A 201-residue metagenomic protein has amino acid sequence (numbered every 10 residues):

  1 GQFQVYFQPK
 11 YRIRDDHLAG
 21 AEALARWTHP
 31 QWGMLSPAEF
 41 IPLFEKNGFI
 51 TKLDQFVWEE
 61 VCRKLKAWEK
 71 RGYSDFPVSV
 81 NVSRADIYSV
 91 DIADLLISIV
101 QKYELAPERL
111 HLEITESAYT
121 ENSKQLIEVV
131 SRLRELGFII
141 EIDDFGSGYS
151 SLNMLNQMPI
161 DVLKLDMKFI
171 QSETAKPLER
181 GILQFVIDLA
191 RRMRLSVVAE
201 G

Functional and structural regions predicted by a protein language model:
G1-L43, N81, I142, A199: Active-site core of bacterial EAL-family cyclic-dinucleotide phosphodiesterase domains
Q2, G48-F49: Catalytic-site/binding-pocket detector for metal-dependent nucleotidyl cyclases and the c-di-GMP signaling machinery
I13-E22, F49-L126, E200-G201: Catalytic core of bacterial c-di-GMP phosphodiesterases, primarily the EAL and HD-GYP domains, capturing alpha-helical
A19, S36, D91-A93, N122-L126 (+3 more regions): Residues at alpha-helix caps and immediate loop-helix transition turns in enzyme cores, especially N- and C-cap
A38-P42, T51, I127, S131 (+1 more regions): Conserved long alpha-helical elements within nucleotide-processing catalytic cores of c-di-GMP signaling and class III
L53-F56, E179-F185: Conserved acetyl-CoA-binding loop-helix of GNAT-fold acetyltransferases
I97-E173, F185-G201: The catalytic core of metal-dependent phosphodiesterases that act on cyclic dinucleotides
